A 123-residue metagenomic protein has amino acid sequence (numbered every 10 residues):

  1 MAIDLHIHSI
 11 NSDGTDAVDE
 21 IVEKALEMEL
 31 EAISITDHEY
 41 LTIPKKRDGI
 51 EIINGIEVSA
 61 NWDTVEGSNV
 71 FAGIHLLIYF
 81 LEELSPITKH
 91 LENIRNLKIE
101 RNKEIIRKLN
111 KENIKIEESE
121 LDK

Functional and structural regions predicted by a protein language model:
M1-E120: A metal-dependent hydrolase metal-coordination microenvironment
K123: Conserved acidic, metal-coordinating active-site core of Asp-based, Mg2+-dependent phosphoryl-transfer enzymes
